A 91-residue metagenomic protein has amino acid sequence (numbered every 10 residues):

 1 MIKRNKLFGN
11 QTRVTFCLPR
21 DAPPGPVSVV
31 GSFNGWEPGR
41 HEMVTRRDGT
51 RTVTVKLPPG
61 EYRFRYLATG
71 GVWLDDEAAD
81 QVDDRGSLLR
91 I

Functional and structural regions predicted by a protein language model:
M1-N10: N-terminal edge beta-strand
G9-P59, L67-I91: Aromatic-rich carbohydrate-binding modules that target alpha-glucans
